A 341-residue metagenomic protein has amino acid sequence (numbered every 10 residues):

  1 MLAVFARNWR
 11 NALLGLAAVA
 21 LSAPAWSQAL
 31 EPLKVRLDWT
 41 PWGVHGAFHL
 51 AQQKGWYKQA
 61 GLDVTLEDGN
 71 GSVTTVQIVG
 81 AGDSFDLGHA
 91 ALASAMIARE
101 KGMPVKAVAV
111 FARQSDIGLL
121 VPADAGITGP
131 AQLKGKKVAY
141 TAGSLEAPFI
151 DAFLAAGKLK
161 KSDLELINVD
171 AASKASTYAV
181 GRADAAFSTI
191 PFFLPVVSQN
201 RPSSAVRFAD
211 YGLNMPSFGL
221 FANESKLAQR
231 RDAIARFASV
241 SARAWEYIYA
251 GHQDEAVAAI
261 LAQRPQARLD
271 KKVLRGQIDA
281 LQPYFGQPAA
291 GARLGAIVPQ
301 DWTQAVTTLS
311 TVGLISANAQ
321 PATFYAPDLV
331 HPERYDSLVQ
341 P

Functional and structural regions predicted by a protein language model:
M1-L13: Bacterial N-terminal signal peptides that target proteins for export
A12-A20: Sec-dependent N-terminal signal peptides
S22-P24: N-terminal signal peptide c-region/cleavage motif recognized by signal peptidases
Q28-D170, K174-T177, D184-P191, V206 (+1 more regions): Short, glycine-/small- and polar/acidic-enriched structural segments that line small-molecule recognition paths
L66, N70, L159, V180-G181 (+8 more regions): A residue-level marker of the well-folded mature domains of exported/periplasmic proteins
F111-V121, Q199-K226, R230, I234 (+1 more regions): Periplasmic-binding protein-like
Q229-L314: Secondary-structure end/capping motifs
W302-P341: Conserved C-terminal helix/tail region of periplasmic/extracytoplasmic solute-binding proteins
